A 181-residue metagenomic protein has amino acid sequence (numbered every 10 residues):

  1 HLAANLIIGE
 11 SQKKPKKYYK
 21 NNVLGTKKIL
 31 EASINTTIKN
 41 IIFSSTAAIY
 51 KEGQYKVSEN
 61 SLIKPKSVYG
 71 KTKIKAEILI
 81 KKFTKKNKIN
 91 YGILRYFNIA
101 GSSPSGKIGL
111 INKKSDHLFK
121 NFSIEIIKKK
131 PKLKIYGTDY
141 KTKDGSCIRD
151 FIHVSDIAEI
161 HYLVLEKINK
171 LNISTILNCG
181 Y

Functional and structural regions predicted by a protein language model:
H1-A100: N-terminal Rossmann-like NAD(P)+-binding domain of SDR-like oxidoreductases, especially those catalyzing
K13, Q54-Y55, L62, V68 (+4 more regions): Short capping/connector residues at structural and topological boundaries
I34, K81-K86, K114, L118-I126: Basic phosphate/pyrophosphate-binding loop/patch that engages nucleotide-derived ligands
Q54-K56, S103-I108, C147-I148: Short aromatic-enriched loop/helix-cap "lid" or pocket-rim segments at secondary-structure transitions that line
P65-T72, K107, I111-F119, D150-V154: The catalytic Tyr-centered alpha-helix of NAD(P)H-dependent dehydrogenases
K73, R95, K143-R149: Short, cationic motifs built from Arg/Lys/His that form the positively charged side of catalytic pockets
I99-S102, K120-T142, R149-L177: Alpha-helical substrate-binding/gating segment
G180: Conserved S-adenosyl-L-methionine
